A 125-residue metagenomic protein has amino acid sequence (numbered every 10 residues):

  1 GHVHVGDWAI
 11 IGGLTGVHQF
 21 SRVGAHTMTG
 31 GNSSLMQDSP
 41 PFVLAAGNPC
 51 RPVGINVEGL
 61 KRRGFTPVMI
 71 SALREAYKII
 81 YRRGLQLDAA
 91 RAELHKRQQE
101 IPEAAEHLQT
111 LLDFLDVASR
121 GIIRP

Functional and structural regions predicted by a protein language model:
G1-R51: Structural signal for interior beta-strand "rungs" in well-ordered beta-sheet cores of soluble enzyme domains
N48-P125: Terminal amphipathic alpha-helical/low-complexity segments used for targeting or macromolecular assembly
